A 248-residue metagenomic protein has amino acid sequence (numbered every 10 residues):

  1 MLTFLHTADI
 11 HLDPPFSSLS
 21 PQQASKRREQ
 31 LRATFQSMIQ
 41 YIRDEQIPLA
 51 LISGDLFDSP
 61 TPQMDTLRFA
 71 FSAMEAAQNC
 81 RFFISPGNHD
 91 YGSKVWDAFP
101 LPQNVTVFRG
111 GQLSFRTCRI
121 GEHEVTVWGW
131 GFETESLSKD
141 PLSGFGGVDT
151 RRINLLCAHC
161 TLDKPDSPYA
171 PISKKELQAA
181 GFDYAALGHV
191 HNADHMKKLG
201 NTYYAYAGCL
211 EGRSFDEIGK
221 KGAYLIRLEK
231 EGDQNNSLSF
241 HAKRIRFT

Functional and structural regions predicted by a protein language model:
M1-F69: N-terminal active-site segment of His-dependent metallophosphoesterases
T3, E124, S239-F240: Short, mixed charged/polar active-site loops that provide acid/base catalysis or chelate metal/phosphate cofactors
M38, C80, V105-T106, A242-R244 (+1 more regions): Generic preference for hydrophobic/aromatic residues in regular secondary structure cores
R43, I153, Q234-N235: Intrinsic-disorder/low-complexity regions
L49, D58-K221, R227: His/Asp/Glu-rich metal-coordinating catalytic cores of metallo-dependent phosphodiesterases/hydrolases acting on
F215-T248: C-terminal functional module detector
